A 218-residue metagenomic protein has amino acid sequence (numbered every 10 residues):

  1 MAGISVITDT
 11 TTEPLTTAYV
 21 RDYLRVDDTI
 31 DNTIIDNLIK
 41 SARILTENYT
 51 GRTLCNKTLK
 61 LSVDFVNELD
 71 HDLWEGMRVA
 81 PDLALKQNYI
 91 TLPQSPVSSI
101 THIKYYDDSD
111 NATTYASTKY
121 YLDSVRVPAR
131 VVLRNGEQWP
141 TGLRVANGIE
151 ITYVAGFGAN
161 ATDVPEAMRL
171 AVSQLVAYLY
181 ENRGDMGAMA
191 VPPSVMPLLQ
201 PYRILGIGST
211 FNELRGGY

Functional and structural regions predicted by a protein language model:
M1-Y218: Divalent metal-cofactor coordination and adjacent catalytic microenvironments
